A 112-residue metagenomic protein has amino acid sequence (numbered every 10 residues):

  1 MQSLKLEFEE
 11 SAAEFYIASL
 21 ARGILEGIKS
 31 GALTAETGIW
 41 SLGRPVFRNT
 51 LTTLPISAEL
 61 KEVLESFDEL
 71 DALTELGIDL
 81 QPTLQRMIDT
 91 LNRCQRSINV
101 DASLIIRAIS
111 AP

Functional and structural regions predicted by a protein language model:
M1-P112: Acidic, Ser/Pro/Thr-rich low-complexity regulatory regions and the short amphipathic helical interaction modules they
